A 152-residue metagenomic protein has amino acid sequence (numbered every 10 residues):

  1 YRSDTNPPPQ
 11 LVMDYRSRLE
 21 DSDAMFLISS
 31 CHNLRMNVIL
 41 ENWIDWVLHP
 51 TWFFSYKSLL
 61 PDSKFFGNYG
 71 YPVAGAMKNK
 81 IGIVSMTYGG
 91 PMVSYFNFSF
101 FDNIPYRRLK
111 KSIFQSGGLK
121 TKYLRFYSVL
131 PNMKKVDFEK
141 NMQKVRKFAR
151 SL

Functional and structural regions predicted by a protein language model:
Y1-N6, V136: N-terminal beta-loop-helix "entrance" segment that forms/cooperates in small-molecule cofactor or anionic ligand
S3, S17, L34, S55-Y56 (+3 more regions): Intrinsically disordered, low-complexity regions enriched in small/polar residues
D4-D14, V145-L152: Extended, charge-rich low-complexity interaction segments
N6-R107: Helix-loop-strand module that forms the ligand-binding subsite of alpha/beta enzymes
V93-L152: Glycine-rich phosphate/pyrophosphate-binding loop and the adjoining helix
